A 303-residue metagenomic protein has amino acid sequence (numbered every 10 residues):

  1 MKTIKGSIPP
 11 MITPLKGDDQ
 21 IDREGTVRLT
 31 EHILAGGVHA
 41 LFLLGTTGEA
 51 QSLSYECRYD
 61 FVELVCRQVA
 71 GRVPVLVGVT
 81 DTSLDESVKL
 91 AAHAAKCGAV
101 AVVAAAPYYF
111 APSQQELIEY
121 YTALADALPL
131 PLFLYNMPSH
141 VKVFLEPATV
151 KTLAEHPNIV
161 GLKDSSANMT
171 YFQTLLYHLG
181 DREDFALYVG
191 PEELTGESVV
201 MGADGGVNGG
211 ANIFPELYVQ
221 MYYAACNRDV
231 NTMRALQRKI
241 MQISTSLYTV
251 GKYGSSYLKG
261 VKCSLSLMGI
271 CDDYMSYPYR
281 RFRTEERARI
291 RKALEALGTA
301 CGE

Functional and structural regions predicted by a protein language model:
K2-P9, T13-F144: Active-site beta->alpha loop and helix N-cap motifs at the rims of alpha/beta catalytic domains
R23, V27-T30, P147, R287 (+1 more regions): Short, amphipathic alpha-helical "lid/cap" segments that border enzyme active or binding sites
T26, R58, V62, S87 (+5 more regions): A general structural signal for well-ordered alpha-helical segments in protein cores
G36, D60, L64-Q68, H93 (+9 more regions): Alpha-helical structural signal in soluble globular domains
V77-T80, Y135, S165, Y188-V189 (+2 more regions): Active-site-adjacent beta-strand anchor residues
D126-A127, H140-M241: Catalytic alpha/beta core domains of metabolic enzymes, predominantly
G196-E303: Structured C-terminal cap/extension of enzyme domains
